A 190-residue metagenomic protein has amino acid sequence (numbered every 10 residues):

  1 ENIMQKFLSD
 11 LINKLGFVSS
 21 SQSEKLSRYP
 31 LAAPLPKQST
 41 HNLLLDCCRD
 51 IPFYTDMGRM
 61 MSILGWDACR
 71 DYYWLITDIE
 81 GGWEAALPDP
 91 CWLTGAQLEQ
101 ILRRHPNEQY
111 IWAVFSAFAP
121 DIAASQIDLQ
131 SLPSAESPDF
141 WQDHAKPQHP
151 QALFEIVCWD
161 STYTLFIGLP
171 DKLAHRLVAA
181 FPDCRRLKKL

Functional and structural regions predicted by a protein language model:
E1-I3, L35: Short, Lys/Arg-enriched N-terminal segments with co-localized hydrophobic residues within the first ~10-30 amino acids
Q5, I12, P30, P90 (+1 more regions): Acidic, metal-dependent phosphodiester-chemistry machinery of nucleic-acid enzymes
K6-L15, A145-L190: Acidic, proline/glycine-rich low-complexity IDRs
D10-S27: Low-complexity, charge- and small-residue-enriched intrinsically disordered regions
L35, C47-R49, T77-G81, F118-P120 (+2 more regions): Short, flexible beta-strand-to-coil junctions
N42-D46, P52, Y73-L75, W112-A117 (+2 more regions): Ordered hydrophobic segments in well-structured contexts
L44, D50-R103: N-terminal interaction modules that seed assembly of large macromolecular complexes
W83-V157: Surface-exposed, low-hydrophobicity interaction/linker segments
